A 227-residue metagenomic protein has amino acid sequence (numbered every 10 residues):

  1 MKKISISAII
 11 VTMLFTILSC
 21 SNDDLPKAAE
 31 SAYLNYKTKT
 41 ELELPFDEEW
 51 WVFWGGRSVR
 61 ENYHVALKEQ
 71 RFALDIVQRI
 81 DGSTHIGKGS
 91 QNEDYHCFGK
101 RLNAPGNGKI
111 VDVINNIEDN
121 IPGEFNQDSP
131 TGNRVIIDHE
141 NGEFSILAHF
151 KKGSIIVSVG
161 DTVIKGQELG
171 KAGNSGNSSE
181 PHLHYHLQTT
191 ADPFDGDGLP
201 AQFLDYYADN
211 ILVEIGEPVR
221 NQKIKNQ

Functional and structural regions predicted by a protein language model:
M1-I9: Bacterial N-terminal signal peptides that target proteins for export
T16-S19: C-terminal motif of bacterial Sec signal peptides marking the signal peptidase cleavage site
S21-D24: Bacterial signal peptide processing site
P26-E30, N35-T40, W51-F53, E61 (+3 more regions): Acidic, glycine-rich catalytic/binding loops that coordinate metals and/or anionic ligands
K37-K39, P45-E49, E69-A73, C97-G99 (+4 more regions): Extracytoplasmic
G87, Y95-C97, P105-K151, I156: Zn2+-dependent peptidoglycan hydrolase active-site motif and core
R101-D112, I156-A172: Short, well-structured beta-strand-loop connectors
I114-F125, Q167-L183: Flexible, gly/ser-rich surface segments that form the specificity/activation loops bordering the active-site cleft
